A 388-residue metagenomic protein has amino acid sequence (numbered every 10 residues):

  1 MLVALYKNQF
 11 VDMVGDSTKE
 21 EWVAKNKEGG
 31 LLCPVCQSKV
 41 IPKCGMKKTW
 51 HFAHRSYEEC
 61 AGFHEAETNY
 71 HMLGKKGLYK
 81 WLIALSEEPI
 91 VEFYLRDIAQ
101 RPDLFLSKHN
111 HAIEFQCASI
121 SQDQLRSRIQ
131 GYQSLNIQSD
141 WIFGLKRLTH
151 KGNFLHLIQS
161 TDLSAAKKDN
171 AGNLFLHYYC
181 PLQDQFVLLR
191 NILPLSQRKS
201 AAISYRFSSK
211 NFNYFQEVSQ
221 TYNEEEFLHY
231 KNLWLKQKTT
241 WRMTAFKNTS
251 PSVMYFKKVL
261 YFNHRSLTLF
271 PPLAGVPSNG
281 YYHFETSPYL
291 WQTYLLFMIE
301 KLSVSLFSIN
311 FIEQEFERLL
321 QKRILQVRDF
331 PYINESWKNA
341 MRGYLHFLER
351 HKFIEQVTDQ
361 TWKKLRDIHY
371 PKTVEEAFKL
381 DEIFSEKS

Functional and structural regions predicted by a protein language model:
M1-E87: N-terminal cysteine/histidine-rich coordination modules
L78, P102-S121, Y132: Conserved catalytic cores of phosphodiester-cleaving nucleases, focusing on short active-site segments
W81-I98, F105-S107, Q116: A short acidic/basic microdomain associated with nuclease active sites
C117-N170: Catalytic cores of nucleic-acid endonucleases
D162-Q220: A conserved mid-domain beta-alpha-beta active-site/ligand-binding segment of alpha/beta enzyme cores
I203-K258: Eukaryotic partner-binding/assembly regions in large regulatory complexes
A245-S388: Extended, amphipathic alpha-helical scaffolds
